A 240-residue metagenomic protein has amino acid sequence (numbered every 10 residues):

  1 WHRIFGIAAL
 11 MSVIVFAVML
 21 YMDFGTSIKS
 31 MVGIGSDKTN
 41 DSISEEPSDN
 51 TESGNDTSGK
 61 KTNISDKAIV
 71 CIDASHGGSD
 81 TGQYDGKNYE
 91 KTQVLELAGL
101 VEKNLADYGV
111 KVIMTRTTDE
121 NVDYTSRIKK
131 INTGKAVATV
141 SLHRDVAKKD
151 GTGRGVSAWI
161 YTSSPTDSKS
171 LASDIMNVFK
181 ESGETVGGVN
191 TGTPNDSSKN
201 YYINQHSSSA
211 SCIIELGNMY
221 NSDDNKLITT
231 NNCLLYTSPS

Functional and structural regions predicted by a protein language model:
H2-A8, M19-D37, E96-S238: Active-site-proximal helix/loop segments of hydrolytic enzymes
S12: Acidic catalytic motifs of isoprenoid enzymes
T26-C71: N-terminal, intrinsically disordered, polar/charged segments of Gram-positive cell-envelope systems that serve as
S65-A74, S208-L216: Short coil-to-beta-strand
V70-Y84: Short, surface-exposed beta-strand segments enriched in small/polar/acidic residues
T81-E96: Glycine- and acidic-residue-enriched helix-capping/strand-helix junction motifs
